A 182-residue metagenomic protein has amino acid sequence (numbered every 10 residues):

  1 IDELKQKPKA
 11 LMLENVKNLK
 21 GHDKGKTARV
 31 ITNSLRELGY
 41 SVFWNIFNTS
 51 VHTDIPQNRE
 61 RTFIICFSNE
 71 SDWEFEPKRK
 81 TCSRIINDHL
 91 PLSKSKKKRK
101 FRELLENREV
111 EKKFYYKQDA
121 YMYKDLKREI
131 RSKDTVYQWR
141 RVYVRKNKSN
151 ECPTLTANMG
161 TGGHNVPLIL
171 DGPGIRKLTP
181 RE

Functional and structural regions predicted by a protein language model:
I1-F67: Conserved Class I SAM-dependent methyltransferase catalytic core
S34-L38, I46, R61-E182: S-adenosyl-L-methionine-dependent DNA methyltransferase catalytic core
